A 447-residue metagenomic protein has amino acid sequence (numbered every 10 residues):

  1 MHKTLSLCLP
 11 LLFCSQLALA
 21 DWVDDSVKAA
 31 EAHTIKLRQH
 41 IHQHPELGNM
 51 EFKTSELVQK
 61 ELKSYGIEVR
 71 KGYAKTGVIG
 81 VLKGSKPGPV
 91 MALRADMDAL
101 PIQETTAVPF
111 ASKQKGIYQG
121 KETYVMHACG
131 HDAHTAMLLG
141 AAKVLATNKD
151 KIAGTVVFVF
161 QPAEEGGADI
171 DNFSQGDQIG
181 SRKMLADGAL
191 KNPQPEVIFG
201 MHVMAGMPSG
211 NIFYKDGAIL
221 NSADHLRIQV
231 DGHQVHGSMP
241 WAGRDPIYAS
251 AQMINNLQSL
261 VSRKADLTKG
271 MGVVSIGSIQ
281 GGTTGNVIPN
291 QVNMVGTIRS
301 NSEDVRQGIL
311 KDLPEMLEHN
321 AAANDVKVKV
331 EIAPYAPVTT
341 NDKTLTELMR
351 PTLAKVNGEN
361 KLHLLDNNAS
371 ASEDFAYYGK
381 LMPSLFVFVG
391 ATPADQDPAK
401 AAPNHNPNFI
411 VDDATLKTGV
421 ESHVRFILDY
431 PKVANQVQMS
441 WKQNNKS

Functional and structural regions predicted by a protein language model:
C14-S15: N-terminal signal peptide c-region/cleavage motif recognized by signal peptidases
D21-M126, A136-T155: Acidic/His- and Gly-rich active-site-bordering loop/insert found across diverse amide/peptide-bond hydrolases
I41, G80, L93, H131 (+8 more regions): Divalent metal-coordination and catalytic microenvironments
Y118-A168, D224-V230, G237-V261, G296 (+1 more regions): Alpha-helical metal-binding/catalytic segments enriched in His/Glu/Asp
A133-K215: Acidic/histidine-rich catalytic neighborhood of metal-dependent amide-processing enzymes
L185, N192-N341, S370: Midchain, well-structured core segments that form catalytic/ion-binding scaffolds
Y248, Q252-S262, E331, Y335-P393: Active-site-adjacent substrate-binding region of metalloamidase/peptidase-like peptide-processing proteins
A249, S259, R263, K311 (+2 more regions): His/Asp/Glu-rich mid-to-C-terminal helical/loop segments that flank catalytic regions of hydrolases
